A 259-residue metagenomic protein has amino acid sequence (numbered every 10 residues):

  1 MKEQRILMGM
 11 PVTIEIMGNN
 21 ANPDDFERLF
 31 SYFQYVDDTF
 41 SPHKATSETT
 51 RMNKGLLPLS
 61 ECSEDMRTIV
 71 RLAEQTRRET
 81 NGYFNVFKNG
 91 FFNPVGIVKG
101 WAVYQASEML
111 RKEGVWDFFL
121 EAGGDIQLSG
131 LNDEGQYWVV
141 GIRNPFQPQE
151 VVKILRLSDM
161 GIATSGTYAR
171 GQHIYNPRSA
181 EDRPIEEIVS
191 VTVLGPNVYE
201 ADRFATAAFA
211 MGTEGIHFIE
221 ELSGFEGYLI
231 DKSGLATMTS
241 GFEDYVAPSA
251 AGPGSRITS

Functional and structural regions predicted by a protein language model:
M1-S259: Mature catalytic core of soluble alpha/beta enzymes
